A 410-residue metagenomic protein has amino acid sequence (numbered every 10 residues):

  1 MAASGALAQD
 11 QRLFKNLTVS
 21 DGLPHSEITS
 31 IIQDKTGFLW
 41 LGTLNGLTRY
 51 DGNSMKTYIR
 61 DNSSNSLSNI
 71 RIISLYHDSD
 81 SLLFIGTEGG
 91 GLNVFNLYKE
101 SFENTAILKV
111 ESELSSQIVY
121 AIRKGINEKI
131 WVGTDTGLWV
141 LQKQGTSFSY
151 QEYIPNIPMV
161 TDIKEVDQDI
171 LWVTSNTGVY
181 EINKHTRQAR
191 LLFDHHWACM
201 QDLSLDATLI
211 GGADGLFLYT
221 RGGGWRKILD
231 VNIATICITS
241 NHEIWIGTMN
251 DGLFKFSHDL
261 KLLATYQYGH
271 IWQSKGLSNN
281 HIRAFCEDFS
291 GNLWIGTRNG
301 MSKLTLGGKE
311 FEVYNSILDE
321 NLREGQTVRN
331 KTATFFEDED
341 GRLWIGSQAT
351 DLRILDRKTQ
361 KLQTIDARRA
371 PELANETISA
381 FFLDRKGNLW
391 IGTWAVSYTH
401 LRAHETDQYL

Functional and structural regions predicted by a protein language model:
M1-R402, Q408-Y409: Carboxylate-rich, polar loop motifs that coordinate divalent cations or form catalytic acidic clusters
